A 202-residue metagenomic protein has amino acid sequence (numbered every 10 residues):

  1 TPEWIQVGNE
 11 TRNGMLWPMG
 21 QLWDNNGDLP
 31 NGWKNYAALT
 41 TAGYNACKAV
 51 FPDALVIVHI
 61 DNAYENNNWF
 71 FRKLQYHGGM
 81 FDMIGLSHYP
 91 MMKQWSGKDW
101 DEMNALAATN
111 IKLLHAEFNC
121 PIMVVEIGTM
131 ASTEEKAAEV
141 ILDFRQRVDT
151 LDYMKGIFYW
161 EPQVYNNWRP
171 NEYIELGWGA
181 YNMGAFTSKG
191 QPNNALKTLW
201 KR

Functional and structural regions predicted by a protein language model:
P2-R12, Y36-N68, C120-S132, G156-P162: Aromatic-lined carbohydrate-recognition surfaces of secreted/lumenal glycan-active proteins
Q6-A38: Polysaccharide-binding and catalytic clefts of secreted carbohydrate-active enzymes
R12, Y89, N194: Short, electropositive, low-hydrophobicity segments enriched in small/polar residues
N13-W17, K93-Q94, N167-P170: Short acidic/His/Gly/Ser-rich catalytic and metal-binding motifs that mark active-site loops of diverse hydrolases
Q21-D28, L113-N119, S132-R147, L151-R202: Aromatic-rich peripheral "rim/lid" segments of glycoside hydrolase catalytic domains that contact and position glycan
P30-T41, W100-A108, E134-L142, K189 (+1 more regions): Non-membrane alpha-helical structural segments and their capping/turn regions in soluble enzymes
A49-L55, N67-K136, R145-M154: Glycoside hydrolase catalytic-domain groove-lining segments
